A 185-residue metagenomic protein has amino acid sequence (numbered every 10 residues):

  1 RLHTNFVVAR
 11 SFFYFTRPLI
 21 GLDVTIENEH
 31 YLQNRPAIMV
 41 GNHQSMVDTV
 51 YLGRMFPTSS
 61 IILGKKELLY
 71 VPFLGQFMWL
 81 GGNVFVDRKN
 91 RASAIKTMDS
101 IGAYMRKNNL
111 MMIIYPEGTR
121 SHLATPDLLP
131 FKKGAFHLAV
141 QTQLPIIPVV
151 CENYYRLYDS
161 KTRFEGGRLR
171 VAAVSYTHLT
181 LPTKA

Functional and structural regions predicted by a protein language model:
R1-G21: N-terminal membrane-anchoring alpha-helices
H3-T4, K161, L179: A general boundary/transition motif marking the beginning of the first structured unit of a protein
P18-Y176: Soluble catalytic domains of membrane acyltransferases
T177-A185: Conserved small/polar residues in nucleotide/adenosyl-binding loops
